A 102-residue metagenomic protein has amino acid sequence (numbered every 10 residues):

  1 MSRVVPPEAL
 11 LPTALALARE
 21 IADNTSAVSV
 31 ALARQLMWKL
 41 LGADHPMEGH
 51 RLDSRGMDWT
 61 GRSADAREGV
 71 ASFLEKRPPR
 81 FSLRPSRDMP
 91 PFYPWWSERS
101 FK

Functional and structural regions predicted by a protein language model:
M1-E48, A64, R80-F101: C-terminal long alpha-helix characteristic of the crotonase
A33-L36, M57, F73: Short alpha-helical scaffolding segments that buttress acidic/His motifs in well-ordered protein cores
G49-T60: Secondary-structure end/capping motifs
R62-A66, S72: Interdomain hinge/lid region at the active-site interface of Rossmann-like NAD(P)-dependent oxidoreductases
